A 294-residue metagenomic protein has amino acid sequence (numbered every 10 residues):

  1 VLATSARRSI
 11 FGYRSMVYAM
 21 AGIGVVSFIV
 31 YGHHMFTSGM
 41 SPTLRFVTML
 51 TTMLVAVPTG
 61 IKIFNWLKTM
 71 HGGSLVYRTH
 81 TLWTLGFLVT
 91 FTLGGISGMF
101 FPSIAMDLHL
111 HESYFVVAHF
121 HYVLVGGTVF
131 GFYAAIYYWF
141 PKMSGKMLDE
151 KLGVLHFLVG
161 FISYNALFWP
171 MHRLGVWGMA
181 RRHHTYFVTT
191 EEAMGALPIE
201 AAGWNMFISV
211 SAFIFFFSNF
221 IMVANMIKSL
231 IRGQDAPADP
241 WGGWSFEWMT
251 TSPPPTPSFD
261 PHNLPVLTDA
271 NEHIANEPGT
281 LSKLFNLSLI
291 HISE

Functional and structural regions predicted by a protein language model:
V1-M16, H33-L44, I61-W83, M99-V116 (+5 more regions): Juxtamembrane membrane-water interface segments of multi-pass membrane proteins, especially cytoplasmic-side
R45-T51, L110-G126: Transmembrane alpha-helix entry/boundary detector in multi-pass membrane proteins
T52-N65, L124-A135, S211-A224: Hydrophobic cores of alpha-helical transmembrane segments in multi-pass inner/ER membrane proteins, independent
W83-G98: Alpha-helical transmembrane segments of multi-pass integral membrane proteins
T90-F91, H156-M171: Hydrophobic alpha-helical membrane-insertion segments
W244-L264: Cytosolic juxtamembrane regulatory segments of multi-pass membrane proteins
L287-E294: Residue-level detector of conserved catalytic or cofactor/ligand-binding positions in enzyme active sites
